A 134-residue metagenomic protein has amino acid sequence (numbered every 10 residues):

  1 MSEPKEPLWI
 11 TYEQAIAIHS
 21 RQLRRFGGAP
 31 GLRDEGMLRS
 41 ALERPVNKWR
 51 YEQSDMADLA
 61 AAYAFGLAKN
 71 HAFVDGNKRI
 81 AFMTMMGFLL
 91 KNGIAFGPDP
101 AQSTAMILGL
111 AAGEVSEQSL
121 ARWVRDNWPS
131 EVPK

Functional and structural regions predicted by a protein language model:
M1-K134: FIC/Doc superfamily catalytic core
